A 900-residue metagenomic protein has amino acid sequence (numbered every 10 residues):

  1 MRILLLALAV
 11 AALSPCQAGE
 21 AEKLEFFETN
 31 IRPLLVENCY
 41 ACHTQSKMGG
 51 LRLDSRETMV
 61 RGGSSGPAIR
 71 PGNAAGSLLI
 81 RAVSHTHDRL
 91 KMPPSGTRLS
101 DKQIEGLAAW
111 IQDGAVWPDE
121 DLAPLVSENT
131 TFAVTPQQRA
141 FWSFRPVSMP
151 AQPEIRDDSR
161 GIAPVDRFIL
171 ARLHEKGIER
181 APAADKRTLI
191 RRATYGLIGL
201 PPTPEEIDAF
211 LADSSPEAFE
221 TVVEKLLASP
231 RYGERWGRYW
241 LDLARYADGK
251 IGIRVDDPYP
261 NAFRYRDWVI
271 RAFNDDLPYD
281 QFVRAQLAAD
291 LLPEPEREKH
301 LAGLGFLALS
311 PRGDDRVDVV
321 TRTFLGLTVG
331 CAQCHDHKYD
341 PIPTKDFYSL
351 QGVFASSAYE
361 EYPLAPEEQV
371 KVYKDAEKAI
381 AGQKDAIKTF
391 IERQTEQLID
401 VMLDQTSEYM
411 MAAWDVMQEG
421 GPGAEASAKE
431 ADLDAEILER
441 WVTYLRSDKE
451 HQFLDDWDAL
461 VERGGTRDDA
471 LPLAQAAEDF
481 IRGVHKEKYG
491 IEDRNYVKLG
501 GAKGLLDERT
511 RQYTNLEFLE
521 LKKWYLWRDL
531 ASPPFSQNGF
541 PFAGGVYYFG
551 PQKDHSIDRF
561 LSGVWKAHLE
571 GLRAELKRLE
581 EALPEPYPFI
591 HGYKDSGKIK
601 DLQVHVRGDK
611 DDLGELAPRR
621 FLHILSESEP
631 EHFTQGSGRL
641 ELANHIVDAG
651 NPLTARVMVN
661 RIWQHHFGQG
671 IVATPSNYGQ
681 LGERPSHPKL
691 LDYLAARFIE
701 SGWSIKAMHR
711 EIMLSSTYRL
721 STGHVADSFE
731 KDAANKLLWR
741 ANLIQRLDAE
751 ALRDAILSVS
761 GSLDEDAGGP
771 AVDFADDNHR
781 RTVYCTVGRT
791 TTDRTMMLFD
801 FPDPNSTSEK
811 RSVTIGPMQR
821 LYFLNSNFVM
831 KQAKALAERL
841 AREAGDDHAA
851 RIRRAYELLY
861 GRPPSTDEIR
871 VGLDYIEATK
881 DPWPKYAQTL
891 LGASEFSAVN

Functional and structural regions predicted by a protein language model:
I3-S14: Bacterial N-terminal signal peptides
C16-A108, W117-A171, R187, R191-R192 (+10 more regions): Solvent-exposed helix-loop boundary motif
E25-F27, S95-P118, L364-E408, A412 (+1 more regions): C-terminal capping alpha-helices of c-type cytochrome domains
V36, V319-Q333, H568, E575 (+1 more regions): Conserved beta-strand->loop/alpha-helix structural units within folded catalytic cores of enzymes with alpha/beta
R156-R192, G196, L200-R231, Y246-A285 (+9 more regions): Primarily short, surface-exposed interaction patches in extracytoplasmic proteins
G313-V319, A649-T654: Short pre-active-site segment immediately N-terminal to the catalytic Zn-binding motif
A376-K600, I852: Long, charged, low-complexity terminal extensions
